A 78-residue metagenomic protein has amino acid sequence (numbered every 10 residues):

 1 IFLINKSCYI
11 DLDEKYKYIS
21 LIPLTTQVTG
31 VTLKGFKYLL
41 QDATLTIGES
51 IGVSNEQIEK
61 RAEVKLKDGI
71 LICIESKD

Functional and structural regions predicted by a protein language model:
I4-D78: Long, charged alpha-helical interface segments
